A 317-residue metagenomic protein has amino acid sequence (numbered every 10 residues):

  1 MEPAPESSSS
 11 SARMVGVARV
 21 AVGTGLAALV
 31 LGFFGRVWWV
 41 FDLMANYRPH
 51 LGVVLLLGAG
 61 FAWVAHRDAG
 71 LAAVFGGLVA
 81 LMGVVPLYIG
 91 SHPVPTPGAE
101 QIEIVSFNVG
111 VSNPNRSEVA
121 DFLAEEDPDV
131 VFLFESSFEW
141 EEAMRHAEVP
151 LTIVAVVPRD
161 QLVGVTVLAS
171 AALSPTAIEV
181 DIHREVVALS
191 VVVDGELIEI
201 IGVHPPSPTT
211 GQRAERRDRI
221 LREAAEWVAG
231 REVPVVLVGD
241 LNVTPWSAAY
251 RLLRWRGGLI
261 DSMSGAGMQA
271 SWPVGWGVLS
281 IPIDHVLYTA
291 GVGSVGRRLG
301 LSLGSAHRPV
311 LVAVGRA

Functional and structural regions predicted by a protein language model:
M1-A12: Short, Lys/Arg-rich, polar N-terminal cytosolic tail immediately upstream of the first transmembrane signal-anchor
E6-S7, T24-F34, G258-M263: Compositionally biased, charge-rich terminal segments
G16-W63: Membrane-embedded alpha-helical segments of integral membrane proteins
L51-G83, I182-H204: Glycine/proline-rich, flexible active-site/cofactor-binding loop segments that harbor closely spaced acidic
V64, L71-E125, A177: N-terminal signal-anchor transmembrane helix
E100, I104, G110-A124, L133-A317: Soluble catalytic domains of enzymes that build or remodel membrane lipids, polysaccharides, and related
D129: Short acidic/polar active-site loop segments enriched in Thr and Asp
